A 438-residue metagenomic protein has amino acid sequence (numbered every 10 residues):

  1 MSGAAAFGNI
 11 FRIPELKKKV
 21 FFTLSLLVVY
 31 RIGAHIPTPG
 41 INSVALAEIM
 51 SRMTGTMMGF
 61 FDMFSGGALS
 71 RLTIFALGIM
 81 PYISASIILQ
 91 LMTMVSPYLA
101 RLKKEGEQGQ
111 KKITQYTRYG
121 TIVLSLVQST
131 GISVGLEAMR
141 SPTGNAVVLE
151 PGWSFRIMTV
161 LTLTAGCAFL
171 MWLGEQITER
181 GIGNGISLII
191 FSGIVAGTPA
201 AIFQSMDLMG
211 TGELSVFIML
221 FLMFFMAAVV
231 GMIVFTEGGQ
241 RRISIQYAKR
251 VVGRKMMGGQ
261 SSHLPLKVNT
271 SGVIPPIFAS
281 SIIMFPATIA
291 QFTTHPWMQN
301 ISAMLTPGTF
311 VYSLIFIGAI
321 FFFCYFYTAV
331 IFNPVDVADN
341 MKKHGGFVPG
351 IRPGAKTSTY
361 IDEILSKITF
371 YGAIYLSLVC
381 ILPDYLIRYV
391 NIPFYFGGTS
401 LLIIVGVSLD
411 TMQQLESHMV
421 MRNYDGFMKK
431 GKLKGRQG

Functional and structural regions predicted by a protein language model:
M1-K103, Q108-G438: N-terminal cationic and glycine-rich segments that engage phosphates or anionic surfaces
